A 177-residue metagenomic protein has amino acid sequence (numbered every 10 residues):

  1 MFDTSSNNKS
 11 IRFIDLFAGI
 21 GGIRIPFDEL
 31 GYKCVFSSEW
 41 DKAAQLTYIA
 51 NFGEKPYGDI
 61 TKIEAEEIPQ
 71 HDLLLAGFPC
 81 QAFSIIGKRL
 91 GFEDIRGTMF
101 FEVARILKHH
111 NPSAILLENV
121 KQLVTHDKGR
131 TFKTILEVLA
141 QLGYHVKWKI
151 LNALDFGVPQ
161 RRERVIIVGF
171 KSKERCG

Functional and structural regions predicted by a protein language model:
M1-C34, Q70, V138-L142, Q160 (+1 more regions): S-adenosyl-L-methionine-dependent DNA methyltransferase catalytic core
S10, I14, C34, E54 (+3 more regions): The start of beta-strands in P-loop NTPase/AAA+ ATPase cores
S37-S38: The conserved SAM/SAH-binding core of class I Rossmann-like methyltransferase domains, concentrating on the hydrophobic
D41-K42: Conserved SAM/SAH-binding beta-strand->alpha-helix loop
Q45-I68: S-adenosyl-L-methionine
I63-L73, F83-G177: Class I S-adenosyl-L-methionine
P79: Short glycine-/small-residue-rich Rossmann-like dinucleotide-binding loops
